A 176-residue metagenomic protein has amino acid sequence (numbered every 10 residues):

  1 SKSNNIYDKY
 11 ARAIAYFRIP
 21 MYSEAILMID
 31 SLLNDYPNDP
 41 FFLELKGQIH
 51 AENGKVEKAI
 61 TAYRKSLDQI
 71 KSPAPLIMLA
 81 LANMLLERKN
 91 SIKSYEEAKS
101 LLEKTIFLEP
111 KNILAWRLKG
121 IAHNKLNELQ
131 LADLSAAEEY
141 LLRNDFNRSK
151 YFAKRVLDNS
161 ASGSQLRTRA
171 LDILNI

Functional and structural regions predicted by a protein language model:
S1-Q69, P73, L131, S162 (+1 more regions): Extracytoplasmic and endomembrane cell-envelope/extracellular-matrix remodeling and assembly machinery
I14, Q48-A51, L81-N83, E87 (+3 more regions): Residue-level recognition of tetratricopeptide repeat
I19, N53, R88, I92 (+2 more regions): Structural motif corresponding to the intra-repeat A-B loop/turn of tetratricopeptide repeats
L32, S66, K104-T105, E139 (+1 more regions): Canonical positions in the second alpha-helix
L142-I176: Terminal, low-structured helical/coil segments at or just beyond the last alpha-helical repeat
